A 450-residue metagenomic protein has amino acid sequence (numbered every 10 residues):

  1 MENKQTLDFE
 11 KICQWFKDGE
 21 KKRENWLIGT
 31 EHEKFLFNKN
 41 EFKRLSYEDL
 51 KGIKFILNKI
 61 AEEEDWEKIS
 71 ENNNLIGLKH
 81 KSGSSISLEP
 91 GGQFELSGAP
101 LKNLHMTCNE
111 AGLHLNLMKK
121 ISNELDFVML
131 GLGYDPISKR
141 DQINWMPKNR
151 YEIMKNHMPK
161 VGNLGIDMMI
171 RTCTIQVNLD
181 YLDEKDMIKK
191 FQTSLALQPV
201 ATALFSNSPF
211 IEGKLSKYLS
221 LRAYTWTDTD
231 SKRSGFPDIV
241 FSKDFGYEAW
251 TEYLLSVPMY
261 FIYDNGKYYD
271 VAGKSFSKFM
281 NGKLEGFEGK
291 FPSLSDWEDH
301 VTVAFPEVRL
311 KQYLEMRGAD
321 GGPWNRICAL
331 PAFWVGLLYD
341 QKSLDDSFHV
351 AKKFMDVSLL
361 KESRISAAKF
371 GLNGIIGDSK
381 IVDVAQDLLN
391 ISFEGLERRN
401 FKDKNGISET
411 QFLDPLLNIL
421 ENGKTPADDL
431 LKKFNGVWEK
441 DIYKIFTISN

Functional and structural regions predicted by a protein language model:
M1-N163, R171, S206, R326 (+6 more regions): Terminal catalytic/cofactor-binding subdomain
F35, E95, Q176-D180, E315-R317: Structured core elements
F37-K39, A99, D180-L182, A319 (+1 more regions): Solvent-exposed residues in well-ordered beta-strands and their adjoining turns, especially edge/terminal strands
N123-E124, M129-L130, Y134-R309: Loop-rich catalytic cores of soluble enzymes, especially ATP-dependent carboxylate-amine ligases and other
K274-S358: Long, well-ordered mid-to-C-terminal structural blocks that present hydrophobic/aromatic surfaces
N400-K404: Charged, low-complexity interaction regions
